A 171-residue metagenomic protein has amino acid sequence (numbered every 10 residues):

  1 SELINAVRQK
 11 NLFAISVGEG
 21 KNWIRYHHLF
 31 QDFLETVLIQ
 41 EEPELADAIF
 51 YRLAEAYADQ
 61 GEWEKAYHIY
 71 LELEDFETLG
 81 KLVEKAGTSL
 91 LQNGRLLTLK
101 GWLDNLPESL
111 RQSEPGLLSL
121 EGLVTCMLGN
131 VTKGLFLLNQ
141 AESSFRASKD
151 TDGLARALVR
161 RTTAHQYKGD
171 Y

Functional and structural regions predicted by a protein language model:
S1-V37, A48-Y51: C-terminal boundary/linker of central alpha/beta nucleotide-binding cores
S16-V17, L79-G80, L154: A generic structural-conservation signal
T36, E41-Q140, S144-A147: Extended alpha-helical scaffolding segments used for macromolecular assembly and cargo binding
P115, D152-A155: Helix-start (N-cap) detector for alpha-helical repeat units in TPR-like alpha-solenoids, especially tetratricopeptide
F145, A164-H165, D170: A structural signal for the main folded, soluble domain(s) of proteins
